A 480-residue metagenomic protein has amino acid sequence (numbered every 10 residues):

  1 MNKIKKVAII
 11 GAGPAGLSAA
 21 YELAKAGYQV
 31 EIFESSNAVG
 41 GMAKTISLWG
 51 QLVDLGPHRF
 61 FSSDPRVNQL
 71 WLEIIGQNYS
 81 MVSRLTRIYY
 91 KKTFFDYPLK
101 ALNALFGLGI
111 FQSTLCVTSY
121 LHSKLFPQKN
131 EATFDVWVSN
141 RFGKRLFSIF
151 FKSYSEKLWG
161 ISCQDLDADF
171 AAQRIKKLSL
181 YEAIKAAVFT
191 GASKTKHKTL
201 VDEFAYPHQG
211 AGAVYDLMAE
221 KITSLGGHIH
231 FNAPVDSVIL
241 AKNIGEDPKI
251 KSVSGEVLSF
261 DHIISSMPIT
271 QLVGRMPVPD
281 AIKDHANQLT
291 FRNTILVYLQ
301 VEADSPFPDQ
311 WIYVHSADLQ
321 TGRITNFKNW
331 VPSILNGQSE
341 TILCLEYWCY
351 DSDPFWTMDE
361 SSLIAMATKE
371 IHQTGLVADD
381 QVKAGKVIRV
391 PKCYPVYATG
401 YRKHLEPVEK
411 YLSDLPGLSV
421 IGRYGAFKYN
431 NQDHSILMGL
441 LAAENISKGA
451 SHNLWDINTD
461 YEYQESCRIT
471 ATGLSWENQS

Functional and structural regions predicted by a protein language model:
K5-I32: N-terminal Rossmann-like FAD-binding beta1-loop-alpha1 element of flavoenzymes
A15, A38, T270: Conserved Rossmann-like nucleotide-cofactor binding loop
A24-S47: Glycine-rich FAD pyrophosphate-binding loop
W49-F126: Dinucleotide-binding Rossmann-like beta1-alpha1 core, especially the glycine-rich loop that anchors the ADP
T93, T114-S237, A241, P248 (+1 more regions): Active-site/ligand-binding neighborhood in enzyme catalytic cores
I229-M276: Acidic, glycine-rich loop-and-beta core segments that form the ion-binding/anion-interacting portion of active sites
F260-H262, I269-S419, G425-N430, L437 (+2 more regions): C-terminal segments that line or cap access tunnels to active or ligand-binding sites in enzymes and enzyme-associated
S447-S480: Active-site-proximal substrate-binding core of FAD-dependent oxidoreductases
